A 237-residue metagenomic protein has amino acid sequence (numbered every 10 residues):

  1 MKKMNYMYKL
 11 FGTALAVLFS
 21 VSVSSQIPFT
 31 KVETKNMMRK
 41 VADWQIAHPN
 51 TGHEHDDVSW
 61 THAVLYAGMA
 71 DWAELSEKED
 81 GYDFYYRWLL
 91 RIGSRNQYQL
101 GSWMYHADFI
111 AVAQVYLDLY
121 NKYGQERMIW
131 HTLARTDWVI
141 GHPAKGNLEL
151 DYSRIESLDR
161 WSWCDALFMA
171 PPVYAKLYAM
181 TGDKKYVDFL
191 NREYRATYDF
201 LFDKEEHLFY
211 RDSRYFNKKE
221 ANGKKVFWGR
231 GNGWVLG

Functional and structural regions predicted by a protein language model:
M1-F29: Bacterial Sec-dependent N-terminal signal peptides
S25-G237: Glycan-recognition and catalytic cores of secretory/periplasmic carbohydrate-active enzymes
